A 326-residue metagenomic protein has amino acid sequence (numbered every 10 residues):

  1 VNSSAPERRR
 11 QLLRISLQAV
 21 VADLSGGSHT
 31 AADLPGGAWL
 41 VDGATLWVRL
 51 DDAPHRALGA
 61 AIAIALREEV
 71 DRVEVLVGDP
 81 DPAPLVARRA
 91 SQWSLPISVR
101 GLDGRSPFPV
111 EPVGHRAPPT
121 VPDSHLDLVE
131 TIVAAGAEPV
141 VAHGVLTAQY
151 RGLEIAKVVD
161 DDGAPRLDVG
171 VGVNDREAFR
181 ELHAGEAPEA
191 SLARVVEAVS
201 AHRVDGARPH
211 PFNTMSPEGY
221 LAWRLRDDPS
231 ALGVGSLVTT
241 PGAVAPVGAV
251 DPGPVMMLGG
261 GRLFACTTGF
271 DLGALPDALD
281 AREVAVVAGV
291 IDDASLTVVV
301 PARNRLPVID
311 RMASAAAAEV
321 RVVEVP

Functional and structural regions predicted by a protein language model:
V1-P326: Charged, terminal alpha-helix-loop-beta segments that serve as non-catalytic nucleic-acid engagement and/or assembly
